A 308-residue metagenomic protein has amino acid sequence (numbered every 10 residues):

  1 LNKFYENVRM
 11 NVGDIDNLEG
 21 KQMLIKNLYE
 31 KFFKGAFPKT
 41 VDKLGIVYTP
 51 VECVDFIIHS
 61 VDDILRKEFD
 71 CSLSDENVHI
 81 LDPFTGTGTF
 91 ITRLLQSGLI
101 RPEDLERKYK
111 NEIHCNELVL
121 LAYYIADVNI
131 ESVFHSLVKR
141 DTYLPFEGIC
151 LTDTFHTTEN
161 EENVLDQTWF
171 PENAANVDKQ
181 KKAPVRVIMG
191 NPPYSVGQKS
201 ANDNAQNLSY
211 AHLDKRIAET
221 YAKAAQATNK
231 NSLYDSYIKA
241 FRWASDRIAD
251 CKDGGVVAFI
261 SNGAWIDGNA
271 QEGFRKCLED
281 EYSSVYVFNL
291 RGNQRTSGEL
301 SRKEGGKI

Functional and structural regions predicted by a protein language model:
N2-R9: Extended, charged/polar low-complexity intrinsically disordered regions
N11-D16, G20-Y286: SAM-dependent methyltransferase catalytic region
V285-I308: Class I S-adenosyl-L-methionine
